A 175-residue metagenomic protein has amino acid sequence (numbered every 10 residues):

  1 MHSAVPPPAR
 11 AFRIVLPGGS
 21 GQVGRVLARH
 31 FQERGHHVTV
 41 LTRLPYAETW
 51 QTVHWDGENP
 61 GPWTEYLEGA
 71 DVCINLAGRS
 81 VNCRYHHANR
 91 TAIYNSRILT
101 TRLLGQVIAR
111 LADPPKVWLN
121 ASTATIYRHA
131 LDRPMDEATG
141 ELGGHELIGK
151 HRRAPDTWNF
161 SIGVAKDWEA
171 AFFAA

Functional and structural regions predicted by a protein language model:
P6-R34: N-terminal Rossmann NAD(P)H-binding glycine-rich loop of SDR-like oxidoreductase domains
R13, H37, V117: Residues at the starts of beta-strands that form the adenosine-phosphate
P17, L41, C73-A77, W118-A124: SDR active-site strand-loop-helix element
V26, H30, V107, A171: Rossmann-fold NAD(P)-dependent oxidoreductase module
H36-R43: Conserved glycine-rich Rossmann-like NAD(P)H-binding loop of the short-chain dehydrogenase/reductase
Y46-T101: NAD(P)H-binding glycine-rich loop region in Rossmannoid oxidoreductase-like domains and their noncatalytic homologs
R102-N159: Conserved Rossmann-fold NAD(P)-dependent oxidoreductase catalytic core, especially the SDR/UDP-sugar
S122, A170-A175: Conserved beta-loop-beta element that borders a ligand/cofactor-binding pocket
